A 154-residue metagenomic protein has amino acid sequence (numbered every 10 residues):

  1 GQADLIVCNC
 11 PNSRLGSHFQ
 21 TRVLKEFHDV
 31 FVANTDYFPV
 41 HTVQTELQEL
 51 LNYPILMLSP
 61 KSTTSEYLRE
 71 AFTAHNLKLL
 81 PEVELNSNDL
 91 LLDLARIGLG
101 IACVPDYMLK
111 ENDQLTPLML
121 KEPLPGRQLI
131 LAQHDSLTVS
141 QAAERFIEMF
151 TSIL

Functional and structural regions predicted by a protein language model:
G1-Y53, Y107-K110, L124: Acidic, Gly/Pro-rich loop/turn segments at junctions of secondary structure
Q2, T64-T116: Hydrophobic hinge/microswitch elements
I6, I55, G100-A102: Short, well-ordered beta-strand core segments
P39, Y53-H75, V139-A143, I147: Secondary-structure junction motif
M57-L58, E84, A102, A132: Active-site-adjacent beta-strand anchor residues
M119-L154: A late-sequence structural motif
